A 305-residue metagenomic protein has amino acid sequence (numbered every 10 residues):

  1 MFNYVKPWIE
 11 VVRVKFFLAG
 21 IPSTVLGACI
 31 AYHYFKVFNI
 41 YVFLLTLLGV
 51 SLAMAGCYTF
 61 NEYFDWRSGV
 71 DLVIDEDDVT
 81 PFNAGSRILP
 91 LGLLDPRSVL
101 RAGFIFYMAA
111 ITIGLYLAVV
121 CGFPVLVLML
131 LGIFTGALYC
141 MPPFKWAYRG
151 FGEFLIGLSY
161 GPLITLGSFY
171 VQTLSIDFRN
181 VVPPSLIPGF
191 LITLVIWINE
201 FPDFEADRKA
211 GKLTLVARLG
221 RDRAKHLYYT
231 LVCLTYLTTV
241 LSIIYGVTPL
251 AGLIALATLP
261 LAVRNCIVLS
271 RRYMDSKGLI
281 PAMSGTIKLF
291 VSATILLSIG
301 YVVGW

Functional and structural regions predicted by a protein language model:
M1-L45, G49, C57, F144: Topogenic membrane-insertion module of multi-pass membrane proteins
I21-G27, F154-F169, A217-R221, A282-I295: Small-residue-rich segments of transmembrane alpha-helices in multi-pass membrane proteins, especially helix faces
F35-N61, V127-F134, D177-I198: Membrane-embedded alpha-helical segments that form the functional core of polytopic membrane enzymes, especially those
L52-V79, L194-V216: Acidic (Asp/Glu-rich) catalytic motifs at the cytosolic membrane interface
I74-V119, V216-V247, K288-V291: Multi-pass membrane catalytic core of lipid/isoprenoid biosynthesis enzymes
V79, G85-I176: Intramembrane alpha-helical segments
F154-F204, R208-A210, D222-K225: Functional transmembrane core segments of multi-pass inner-membrane proteins
V247-W305: Extended hydrophobic alpha-helices typical of membrane-associated regions
